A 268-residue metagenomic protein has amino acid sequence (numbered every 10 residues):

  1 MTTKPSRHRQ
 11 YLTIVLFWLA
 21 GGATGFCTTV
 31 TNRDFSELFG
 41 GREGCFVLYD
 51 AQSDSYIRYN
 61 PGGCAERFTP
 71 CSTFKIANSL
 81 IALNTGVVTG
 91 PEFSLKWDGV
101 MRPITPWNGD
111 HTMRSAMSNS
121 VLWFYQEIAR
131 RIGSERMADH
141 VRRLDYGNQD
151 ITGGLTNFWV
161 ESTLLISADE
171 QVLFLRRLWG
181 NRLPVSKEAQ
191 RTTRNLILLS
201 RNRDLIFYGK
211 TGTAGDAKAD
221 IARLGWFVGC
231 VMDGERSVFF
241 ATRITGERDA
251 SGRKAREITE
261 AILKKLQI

Functional and structural regions predicted by a protein language model:
T2-L12: Bacterial N-terminal signal peptides that target proteins for export
T13-G22: Bacterial N-terminal signal peptides
A23-T69, I262: Beta-lactamase-like hydrolase cores
T28-S36, R67, R130-E135, W179-I268: Structured C-terminal helix/loop/strand segments within mature extracytoplasmic catalytic/sensor domains
N60-A65, G109-D110, S118-Y125, T152-W159 (+1 more regions): Flexible glycine/proline-enriched surface loops and loop-helix/loop-strand junctions
R67-P91, A116, F240: Active-site SXXK
N84-V100, V185-Q190: Short, well-structured active-site flanking segments
T105, T112-M113, Y125-G180: Mid-domain, small-residue-enriched loop/turn segments at the edges of structured enzyme/sensor domains
